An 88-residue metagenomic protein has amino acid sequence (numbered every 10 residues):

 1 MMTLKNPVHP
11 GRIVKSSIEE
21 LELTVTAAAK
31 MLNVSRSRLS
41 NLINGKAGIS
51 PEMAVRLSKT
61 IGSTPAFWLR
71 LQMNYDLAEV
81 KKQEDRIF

Functional and structural regions predicted by a protein language model:
M1-L23, R70: A short, Lys/Arg-rich alpha-helix, primarily the initiator
M2-N6, K30, K81-K82: Short linear interaction segments
P10, T64-P65: Hydrophobic side chains within well-formed alpha-helices
E19, K30, K59: Short polybasic/polar patches that bind polyanions
L23-N41: Short alpha-helical DNA-recognition segment
S35, K46, I61, Q72-Y75: The DNA-recognition helices of helix-turn-helix-type DNA-binding domains
K46-K59: Short, basic-rich loop-to-helix N-cap that marks the start of a DNA-contacting helix
A66-F88: Short, charged recognition helix plus adjacent turn of helix-turn-helix-like nucleic-acid-binding domains
